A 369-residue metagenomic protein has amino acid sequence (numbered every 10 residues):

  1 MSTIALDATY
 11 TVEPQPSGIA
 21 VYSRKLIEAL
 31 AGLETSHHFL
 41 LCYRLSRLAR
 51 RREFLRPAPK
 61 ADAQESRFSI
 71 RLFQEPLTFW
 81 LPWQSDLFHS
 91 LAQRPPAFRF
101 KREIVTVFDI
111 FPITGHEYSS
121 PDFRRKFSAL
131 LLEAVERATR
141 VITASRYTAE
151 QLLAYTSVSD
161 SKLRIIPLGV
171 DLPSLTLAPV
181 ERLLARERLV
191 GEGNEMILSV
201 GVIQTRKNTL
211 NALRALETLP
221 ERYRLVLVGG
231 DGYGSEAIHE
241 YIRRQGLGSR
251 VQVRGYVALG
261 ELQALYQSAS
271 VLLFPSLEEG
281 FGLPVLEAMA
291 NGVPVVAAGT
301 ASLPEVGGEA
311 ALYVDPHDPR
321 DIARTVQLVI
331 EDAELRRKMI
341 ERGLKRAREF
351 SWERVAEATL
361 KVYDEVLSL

Functional and structural regions predicted by a protein language model:
M1-L369: Carbohydrate transferase catalytic cores enriched for Leloir-type hexosyltransferases
